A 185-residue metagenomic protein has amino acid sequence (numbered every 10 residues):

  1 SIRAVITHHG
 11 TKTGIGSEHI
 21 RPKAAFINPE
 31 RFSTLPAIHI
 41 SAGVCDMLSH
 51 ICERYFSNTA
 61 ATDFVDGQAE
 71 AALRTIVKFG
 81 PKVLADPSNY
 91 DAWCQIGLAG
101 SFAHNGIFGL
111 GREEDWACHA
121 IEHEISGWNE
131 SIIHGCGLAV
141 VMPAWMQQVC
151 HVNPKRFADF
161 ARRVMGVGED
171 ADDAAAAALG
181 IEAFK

Functional and structural regions predicted by a protein language model:
S1-F64, D159: A glycine/threonine-rich phosphate-anchoring loop and its flanking beta-alpha core in nucleotide/phosphate-binding
R54, N58-E182: Active-site segments that bind and position negatively charged phosphate/pyrophosphate groups
